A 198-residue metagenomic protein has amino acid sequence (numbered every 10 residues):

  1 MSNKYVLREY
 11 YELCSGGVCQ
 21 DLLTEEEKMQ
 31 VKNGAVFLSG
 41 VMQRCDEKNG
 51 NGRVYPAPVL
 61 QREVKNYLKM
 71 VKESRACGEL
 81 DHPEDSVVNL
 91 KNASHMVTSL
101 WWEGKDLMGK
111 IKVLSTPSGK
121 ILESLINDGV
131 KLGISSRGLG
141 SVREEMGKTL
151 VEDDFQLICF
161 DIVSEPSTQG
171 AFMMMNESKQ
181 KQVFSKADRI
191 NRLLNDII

Functional and structural regions predicted by a protein language model:
M1-M70, Q182-R192: Polar/acidic, low-complexity leader/linker segments enriched in S/T/G and N/D
L7-S15, F37, A76-E79, N89 (+1 more regions): Residue microenvironments linked to proteolytic maturation and disulfide-stabilized extracellular modules
E47, E84-S86, S115-P117: Short, charged/polar surface micro-motifs in flexible loops or helix N-caps
A57-A93: Short, well-structured hydrophobic secondary-structure segments
I197-I198: Intrinsically disordered, low-complexity regulatory segments
